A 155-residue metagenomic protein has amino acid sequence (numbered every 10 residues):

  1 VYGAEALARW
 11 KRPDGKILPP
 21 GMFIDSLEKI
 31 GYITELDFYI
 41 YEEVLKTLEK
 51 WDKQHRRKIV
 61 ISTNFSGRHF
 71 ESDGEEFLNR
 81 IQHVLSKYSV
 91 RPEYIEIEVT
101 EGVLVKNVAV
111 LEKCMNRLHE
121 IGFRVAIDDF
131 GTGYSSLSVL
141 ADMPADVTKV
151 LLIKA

Functional and structural regions predicted by a protein language model:
V1-E5, Y32-V110: Catalytic core of bacterial c-di-GMP phosphodiesterases, primarily the EAL and HD-GYP domains, capturing alpha-helical
V1-S26, N64, I127: Active-site core of bacterial EAL-family cyclic-dinucleotide phosphodiesterase domains
E5, M22, S26, E43 (+3 more regions): Cyclic nucleotide signaling catalytic output domains
W10, D14, H69, V103 (+1 more regions): Feature marks short, surface-exposed loop/turn motifs that line or immediately flank catalytic pockets and channel
P13-G15, Q54, R117: Flexible loop/coil segments at beta-strand boundaries within sensory signal-transduction domains
L18-M22, E76, K113: Generic alpha-helical secondary structure signal
L27-G31: A conserved signal-transducing helical linker
Q82-A155: The catalytic core of metal-dependent phosphodiesterases that act on cyclic dinucleotides
